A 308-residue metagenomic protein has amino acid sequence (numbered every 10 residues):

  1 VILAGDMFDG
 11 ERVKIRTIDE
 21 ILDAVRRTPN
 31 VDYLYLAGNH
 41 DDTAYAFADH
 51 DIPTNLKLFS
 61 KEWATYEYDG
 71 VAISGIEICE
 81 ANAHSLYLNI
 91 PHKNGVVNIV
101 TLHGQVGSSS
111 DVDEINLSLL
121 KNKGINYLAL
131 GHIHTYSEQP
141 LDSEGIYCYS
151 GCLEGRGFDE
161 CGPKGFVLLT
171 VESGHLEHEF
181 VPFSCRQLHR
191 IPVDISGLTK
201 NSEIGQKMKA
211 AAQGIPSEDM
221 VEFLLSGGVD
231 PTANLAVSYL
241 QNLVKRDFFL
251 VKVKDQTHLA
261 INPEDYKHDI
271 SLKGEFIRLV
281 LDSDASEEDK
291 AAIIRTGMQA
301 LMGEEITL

Functional and structural regions predicted by a protein language model:
V1-E20, N94, K290-L308: N-terminal active-site segment of His-dependent metallophosphoesterases
I2-D6, R12-V13, L34, V221-E222 (+1 more regions): Divalent metal-dependent hydrolysis catalytic cores, especially in the metallo-beta-lactamase
M7-D9, D41, G228, H258: Short active-site-proximal "capping" loops at secondary-structure junctions
D9-C148, C152-G157, C161-G165, T170: His/Asp/Glu-rich metal-coordinating catalytic cores of metallo-dependent phosphodiesterases/hydrolases acting on
S173-L308: Accessory, non-catalytic peripheral segments of nucleic-acid enzymes
